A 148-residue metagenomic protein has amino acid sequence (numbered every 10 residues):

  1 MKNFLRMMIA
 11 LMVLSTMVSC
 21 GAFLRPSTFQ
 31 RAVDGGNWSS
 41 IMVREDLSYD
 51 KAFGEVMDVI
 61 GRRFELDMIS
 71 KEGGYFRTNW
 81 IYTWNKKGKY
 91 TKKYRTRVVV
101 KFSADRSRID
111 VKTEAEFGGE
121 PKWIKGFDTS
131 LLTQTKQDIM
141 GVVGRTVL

Functional and structural regions predicted by a protein language model:
M1-I9: Bacterial N-terminal signal peptides that target proteins for export
L11-V13: Cleavable N-terminal export/targeting peptides
T16-S19: C-terminal motif of bacterial Sec signal peptides marking the signal peptidase cleavage site
G21-L148: Ser/Thr-rich, low-complexity intrinsically disordered terminal regions
